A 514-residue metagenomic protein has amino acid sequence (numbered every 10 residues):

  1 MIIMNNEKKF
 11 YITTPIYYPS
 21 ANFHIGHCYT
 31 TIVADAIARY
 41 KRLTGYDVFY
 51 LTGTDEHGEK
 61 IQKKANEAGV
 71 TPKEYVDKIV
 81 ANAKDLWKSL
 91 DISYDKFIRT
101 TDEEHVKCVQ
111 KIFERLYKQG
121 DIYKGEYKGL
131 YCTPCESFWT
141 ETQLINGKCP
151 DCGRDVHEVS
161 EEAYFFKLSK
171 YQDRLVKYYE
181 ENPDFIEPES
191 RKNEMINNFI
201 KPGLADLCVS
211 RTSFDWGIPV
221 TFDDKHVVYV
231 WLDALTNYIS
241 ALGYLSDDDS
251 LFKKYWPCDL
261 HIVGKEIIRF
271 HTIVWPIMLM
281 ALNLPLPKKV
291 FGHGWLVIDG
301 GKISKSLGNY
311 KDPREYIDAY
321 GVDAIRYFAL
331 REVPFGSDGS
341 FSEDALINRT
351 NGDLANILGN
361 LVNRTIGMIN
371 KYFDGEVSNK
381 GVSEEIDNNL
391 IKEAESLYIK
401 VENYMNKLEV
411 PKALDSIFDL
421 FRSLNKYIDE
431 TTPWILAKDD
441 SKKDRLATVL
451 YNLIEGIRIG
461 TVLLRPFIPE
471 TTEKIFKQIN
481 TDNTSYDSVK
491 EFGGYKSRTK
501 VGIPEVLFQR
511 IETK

Functional and structural regions predicted by a protein language model:
I2-K9, F49, G53, G125-L130 (+6 more regions): Basic, alpha-helical terminal appendages of large translation-related enzymes
I2-T52, E104-C108, P134, C152 (+2 more regions): Structured secondary-structure scaffolds
A36, E74, K78-D85, I357-R364 (+3 more regions): A non-catalytic, amphipathic alpha-helix used as a structural packing/dimerization or gating element in enzyme scaffolds
T54-K60: Short, charge-patterned binding micro-sites
K64-D77: A charged helix-plus-loop insertion that forms the helical arch/lid used to bind and gate nucleic-acid substrates
Y75-Y131: A broadly conserved sequence feature marking short terminus-proximal activation segments in nucleic acid-centric
T140, H157-E158: Short functional micro-motifs and their immediate structural scaffolds
I268, E332, G336, I369-K380 (+1 more regions): Active-site-proximal binding-pocket segments
